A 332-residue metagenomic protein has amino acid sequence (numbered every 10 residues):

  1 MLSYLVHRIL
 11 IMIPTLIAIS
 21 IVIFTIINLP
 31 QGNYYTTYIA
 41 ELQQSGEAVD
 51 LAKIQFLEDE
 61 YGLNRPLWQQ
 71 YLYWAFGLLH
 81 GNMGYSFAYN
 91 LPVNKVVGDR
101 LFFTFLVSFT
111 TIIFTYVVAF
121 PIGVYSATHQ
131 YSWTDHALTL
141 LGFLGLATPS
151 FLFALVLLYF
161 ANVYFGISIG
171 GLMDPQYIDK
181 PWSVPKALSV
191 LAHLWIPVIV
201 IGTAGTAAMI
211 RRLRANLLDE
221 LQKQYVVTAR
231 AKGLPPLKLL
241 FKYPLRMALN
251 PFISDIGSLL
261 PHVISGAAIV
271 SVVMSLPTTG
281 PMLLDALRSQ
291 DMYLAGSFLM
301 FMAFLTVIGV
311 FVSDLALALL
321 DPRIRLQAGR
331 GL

Functional and structural regions predicted by a protein language model:
L2-S3, L101-L106, T110-T134, S150 (+1 more regions): Alpha-helical transmembrane segments of integral membrane proteins, especially multi-pass inner/plasma-membrane
V6-M12: N-terminal signal-anchor/signal peptide hydrophobic helix marking the start of the first transmembrane segment
M12, S20, Y116, F143 (+4 more regions): Residue-level recognition of pore/gate-forming positions within transmembrane alpha-helices of multi-pass
L16, S20, F24-G32, T37 (+6 more regions): Membrane-embedded alpha-helical segments of multi-pass transporters/permeases
L16-Q69, F165-K186: Hydrophobic alpha-helical transmembrane segments of membrane transport/permease proteins and related membrane-embedded
I17-V22, L67, Y71, F109-I113 (+3 more regions): Hydrophobic alpha-helical transmembrane segments of multi-pass integral membrane proteins
V22-L29, F76, L141-G171, V200-T206: Membrane-water interface segments at the C-terminal ends of transmembrane alpha-helices in multi-pass inner-membrane
E60-F120: An internal, D/E-rich "acidic patch" concept
